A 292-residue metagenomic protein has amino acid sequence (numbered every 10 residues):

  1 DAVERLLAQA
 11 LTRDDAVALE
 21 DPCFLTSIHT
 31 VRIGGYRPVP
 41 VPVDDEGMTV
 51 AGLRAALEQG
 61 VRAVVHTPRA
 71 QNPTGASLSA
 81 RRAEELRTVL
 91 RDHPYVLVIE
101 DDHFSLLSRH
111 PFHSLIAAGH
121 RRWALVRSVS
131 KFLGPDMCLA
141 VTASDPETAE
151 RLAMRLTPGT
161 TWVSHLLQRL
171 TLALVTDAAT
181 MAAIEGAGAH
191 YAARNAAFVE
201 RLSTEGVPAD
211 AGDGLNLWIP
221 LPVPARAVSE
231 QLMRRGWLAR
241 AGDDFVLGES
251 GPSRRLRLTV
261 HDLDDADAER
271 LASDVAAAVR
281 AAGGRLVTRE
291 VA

Functional and structural regions predicted by a protein language model:
D1-H93, L106-G119, G283, V287-V291: Conserved core of the PLP fold type I
L19, E100-D101: Hydrophobic residues in beta-strands of the RecA-like P-loop NTPase core, especially within AAA+ ATPase
H66, Y95, L107, F132 (+2 more regions): Hydrophobic multi-pass inner-membrane translocation pores used for secretion and envelope-lipid/glycan export
A124-G188: Conserved core segment of the aminotransferase class I/II
A143, W218-P222, T259-H261: Short hydrophobic/aromatic beta-strand micro-patches that form the beta-sheet surface supporting nucleotide- or nucleic
G188-V199, V207-P220: Conserved glycine-rich beta-strand-loop-beta hairpin in the small C-terminal domain of fold type I
R234-R235, E249-A292: PLP-dependent enzyme catalytic core of the Aspartate aminotransferase-like
